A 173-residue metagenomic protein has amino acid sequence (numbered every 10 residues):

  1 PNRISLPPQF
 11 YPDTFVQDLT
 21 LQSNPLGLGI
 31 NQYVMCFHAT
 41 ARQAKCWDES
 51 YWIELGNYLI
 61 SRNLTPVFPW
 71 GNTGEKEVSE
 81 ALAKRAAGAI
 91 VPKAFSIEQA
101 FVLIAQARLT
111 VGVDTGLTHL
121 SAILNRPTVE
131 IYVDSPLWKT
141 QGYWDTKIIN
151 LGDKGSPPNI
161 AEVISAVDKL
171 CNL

Functional and structural regions predicted by a protein language model:
P1-K45, E49: Mid-sequence helix-capping/hinge segment at a functional interface
T14-D18, S96-A100, K154-I160: A short acidic, often aromatic-flanked loop/helix-cap motif at beta-alpha or helix-coil junctions that lines enzyme
L26-A39, I104-L109, I164, C171: Long, low-complexity, intrinsically disordered polar/charged segments
H38, F68-W70, G152: Short glycine-centered, acidic/aromatic-flanked micro-motifs in structured strand/loop junctions that mark active-site
Q43, E75-K76, L137-W138: Flexible, glycine-rich phosphate/dinucleotide-binding loops and adjacent beta-alpha linkers at cofactor/substrate
E49-V133: Donor-binding and catalytic core of enzymes assembling or modifying cell-surface/extracellular glycoconjugates
A81, I90, H119-L173: Nucleotide-sugar donor-binding patch of glycosyltransferase catalytic domains
